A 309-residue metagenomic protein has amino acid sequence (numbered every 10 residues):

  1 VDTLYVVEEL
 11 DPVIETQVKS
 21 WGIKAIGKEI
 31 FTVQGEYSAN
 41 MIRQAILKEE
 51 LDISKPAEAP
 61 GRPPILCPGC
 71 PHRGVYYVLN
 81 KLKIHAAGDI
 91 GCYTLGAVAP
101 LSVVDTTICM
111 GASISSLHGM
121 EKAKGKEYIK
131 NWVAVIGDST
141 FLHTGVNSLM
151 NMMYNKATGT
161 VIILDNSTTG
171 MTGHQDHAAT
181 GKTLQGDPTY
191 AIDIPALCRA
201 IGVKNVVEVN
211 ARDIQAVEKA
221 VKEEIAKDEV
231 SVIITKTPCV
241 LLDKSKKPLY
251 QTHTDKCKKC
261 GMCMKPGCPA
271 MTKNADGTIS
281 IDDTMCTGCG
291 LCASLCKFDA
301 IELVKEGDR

Functional and structural regions predicted by a protein language model:
V1-I53, L303, R309: Terminal amphipathic helices with adjacent charged low-complexity linkers/tails
L4-E8, K28-N40, P60, P64-H72 (+7 more regions): Hydrophobic alpha-helical scaffolding
V6-E8, A25-K28, I53, A86-D89 (+5 more regions): General beta-strand structural signal in soluble alpha/beta enzymes
P12-E15, G74-V75, Y93-A97, T140-T144 (+6 more regions): Flexible loop/turn segments at secondary-structure boundaries
T16, E223-N274: Glycine/aspartate-rich loop-and-adjacent alpha/beta segment that forms the canonical ThDP
S54-L117, A123-K126: Active-site diphosphate/adenylate-binding microenvironment
A97-I234, K244-P248: Thiamine diphosphate
K258-S280, L291-D308: Iron-sulfur cluster-binding cysteine motifs and their immediate structural context in ferredoxin-like electron-transfer
